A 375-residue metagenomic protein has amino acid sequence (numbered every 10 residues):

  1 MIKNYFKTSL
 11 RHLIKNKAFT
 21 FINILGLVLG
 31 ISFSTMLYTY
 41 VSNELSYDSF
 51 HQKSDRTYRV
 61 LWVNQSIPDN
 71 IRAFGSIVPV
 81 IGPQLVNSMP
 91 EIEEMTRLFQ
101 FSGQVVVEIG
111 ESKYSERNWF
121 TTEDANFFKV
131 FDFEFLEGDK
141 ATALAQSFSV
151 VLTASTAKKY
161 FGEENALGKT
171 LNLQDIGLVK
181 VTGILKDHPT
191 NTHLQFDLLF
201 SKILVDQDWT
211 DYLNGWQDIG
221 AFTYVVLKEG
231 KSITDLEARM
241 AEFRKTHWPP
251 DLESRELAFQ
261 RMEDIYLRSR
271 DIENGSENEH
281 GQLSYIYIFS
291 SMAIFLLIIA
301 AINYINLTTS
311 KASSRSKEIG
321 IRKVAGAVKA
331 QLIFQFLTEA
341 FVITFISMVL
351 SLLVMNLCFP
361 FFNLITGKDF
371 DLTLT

Functional and structural regions predicted by a protein language model:
F6-I22, G26, A300-I343: Intracellular coupling helices
L13, N23, E44, V60 (+13 more regions): Generic structural signal for small/hydrophobic residues in well-ordered secondary structure, especially within
N16-N43, V349: Short, strongly hydrophobic transmembrane alpha-helices
S32, M36, A258, F341-T375: Small-residue-rich transmembrane alpha-helices
L37-Q104, W216-Y224, E237-R239, S254-R268 (+1 more regions): Membrane-proximal extracellular/periplasmic loop immediately following the first transmembrane helix
V63-F74, L98-N126, L136-V150, Q174-I176 (+3 more regions): Short acidic/polar micro-motifs at solvent-exposed secondary-structure junctions
D124-E137, V150-G281: Mid-to-C-terminal secondary-structure elements that act as membrane-proximal/extracytoplasmic interface segments
S276-L296: N-terminal membrane-entry
